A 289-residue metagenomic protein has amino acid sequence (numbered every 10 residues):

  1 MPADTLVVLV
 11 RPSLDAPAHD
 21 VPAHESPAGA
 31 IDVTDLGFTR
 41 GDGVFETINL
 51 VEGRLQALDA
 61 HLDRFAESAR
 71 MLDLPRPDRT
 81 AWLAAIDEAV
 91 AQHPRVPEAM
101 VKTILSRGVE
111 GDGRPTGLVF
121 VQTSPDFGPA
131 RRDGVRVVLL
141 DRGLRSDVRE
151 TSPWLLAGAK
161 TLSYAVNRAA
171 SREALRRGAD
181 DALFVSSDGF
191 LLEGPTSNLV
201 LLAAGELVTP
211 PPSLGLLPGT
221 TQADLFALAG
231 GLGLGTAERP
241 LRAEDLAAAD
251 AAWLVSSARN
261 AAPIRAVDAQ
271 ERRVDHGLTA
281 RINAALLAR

Functional and structural regions predicted by a protein language model:
M1-T80, A84-E88, S106, G111-R289: Helix-start/capping segments and mature chain N-termini
V90-P94: Phosphate/pyrophosphate-binding loops at sites that engage ATP/ADP/AMP, CoA/4′-phosphopantetheine, polyphosphate
V96-L105: Ordered, amphipathic secondary-structure segments that act as subunit-interaction surfaces in large macromolecular
